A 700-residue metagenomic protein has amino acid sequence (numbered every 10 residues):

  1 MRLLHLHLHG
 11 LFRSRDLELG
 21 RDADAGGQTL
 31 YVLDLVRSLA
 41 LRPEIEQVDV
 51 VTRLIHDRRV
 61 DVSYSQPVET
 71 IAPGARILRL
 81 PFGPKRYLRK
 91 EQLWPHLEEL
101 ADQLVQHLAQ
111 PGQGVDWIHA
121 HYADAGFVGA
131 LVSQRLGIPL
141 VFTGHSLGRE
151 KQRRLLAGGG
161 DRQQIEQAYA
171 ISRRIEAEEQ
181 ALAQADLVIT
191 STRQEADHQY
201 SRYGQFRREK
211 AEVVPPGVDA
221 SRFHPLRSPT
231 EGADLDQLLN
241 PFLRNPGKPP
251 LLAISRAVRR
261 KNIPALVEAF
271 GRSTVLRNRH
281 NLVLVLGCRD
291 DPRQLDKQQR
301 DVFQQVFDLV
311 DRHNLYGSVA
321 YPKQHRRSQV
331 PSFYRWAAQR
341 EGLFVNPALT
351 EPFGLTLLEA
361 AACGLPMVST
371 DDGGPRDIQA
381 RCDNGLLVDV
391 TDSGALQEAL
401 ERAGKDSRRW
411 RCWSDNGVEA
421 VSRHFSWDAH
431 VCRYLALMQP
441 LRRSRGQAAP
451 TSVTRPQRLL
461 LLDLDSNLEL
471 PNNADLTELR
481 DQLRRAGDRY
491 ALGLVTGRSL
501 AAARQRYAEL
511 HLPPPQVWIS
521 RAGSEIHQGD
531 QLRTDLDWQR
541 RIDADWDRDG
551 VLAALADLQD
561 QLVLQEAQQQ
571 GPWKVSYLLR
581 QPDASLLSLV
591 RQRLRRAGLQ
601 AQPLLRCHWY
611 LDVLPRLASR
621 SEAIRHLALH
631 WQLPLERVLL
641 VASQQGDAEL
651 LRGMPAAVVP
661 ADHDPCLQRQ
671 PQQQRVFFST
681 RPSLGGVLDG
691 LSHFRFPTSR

Functional and structural regions predicted by a protein language model:
M1-L358, A362-G446: Catalytic cores of nucleotide-sugar-dependent glycosyltransferases that transfer UDP/GDP/TDP-activated
R2, D116-W117, P250, L343 (+4 more regions): Structural motif
A120, T190-S191, S369, L494 (+3 more regions): Short beta-strand scaffold positions
D186-L187, Q516, P655: Receiver (REC) domain switch/active-site residues of two-component response regulators
P456-N473, L651: Asp-based phosphoryl-transfer active-site loop
D475-E566, D662: Active-site phosphate-binding/coordination module
L552-L639, S643-G653: Conserved acidic, metal-coordinating active-site core of Asp-based, Mg2+-dependent phosphoryl-transfer enzymes
L614, S621-R700: Mg2+-dependent phosphoryl-transfer enzymes with acidic/Ser/Thr/Gly-rich catalytic loops
